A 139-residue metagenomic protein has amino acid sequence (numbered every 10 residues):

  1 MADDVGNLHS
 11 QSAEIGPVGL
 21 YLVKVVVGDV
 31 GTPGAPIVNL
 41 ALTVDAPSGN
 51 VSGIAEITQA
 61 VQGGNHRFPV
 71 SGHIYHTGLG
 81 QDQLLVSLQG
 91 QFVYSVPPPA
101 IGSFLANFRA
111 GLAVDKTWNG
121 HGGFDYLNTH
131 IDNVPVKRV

Functional and structural regions predicted by a protein language model:
A2-Q11, D29-T32, N39-A41, I74-V139: Beta-sheet ligand-binding and adhesion/scaffold domains
Q11-A13, G19-Y21: Charge-rich, low-complexity N-terminal segments
V18, P33-I37, A46-S48: Short, surface-exposed loop/turn motifs at beta-strand boundaries within globular domains
L22-G28, I54-T58, L88-Y94: Generic short beta-strand segments
G34, Q62-H66, G102: A generic structural micro-feature
V44-N65: N-terminal glycine/threonine-rich, aromatic-flanked beta-hairpin/loop signature
N50-S52, S71, L85-S87: Beta-strand-dominated lipid-handling architectures at cellular/organellar boundaries
G64-T77: Surface patches in mature domains of proteins
